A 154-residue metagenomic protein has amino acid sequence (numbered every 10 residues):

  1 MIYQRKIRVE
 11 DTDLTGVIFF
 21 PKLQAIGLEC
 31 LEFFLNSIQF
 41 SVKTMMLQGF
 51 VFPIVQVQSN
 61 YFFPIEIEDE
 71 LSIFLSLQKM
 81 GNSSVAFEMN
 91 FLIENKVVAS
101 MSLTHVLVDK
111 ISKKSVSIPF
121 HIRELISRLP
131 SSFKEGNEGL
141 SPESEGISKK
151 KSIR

Functional and structural regions predicted by a protein language model:
M1-Q56, K110-R154: Hot-dog-fold acyl-thioester-processing enzymes
I2-K6, E88, S100-T104: Well-ordered beta-strand positions in beta-sheet-rich domains
L35-S84, V98-M101, V106: Hydrophobic beta-strand-centered segment that forms part of the acyl-chain substrate-binding groove
N90-L92: Core beta-strand residues in small-molecule sensory/regulatory alpha/beta domains
E94-K96, K113: A glycine-centered beta-loop-beta connector
